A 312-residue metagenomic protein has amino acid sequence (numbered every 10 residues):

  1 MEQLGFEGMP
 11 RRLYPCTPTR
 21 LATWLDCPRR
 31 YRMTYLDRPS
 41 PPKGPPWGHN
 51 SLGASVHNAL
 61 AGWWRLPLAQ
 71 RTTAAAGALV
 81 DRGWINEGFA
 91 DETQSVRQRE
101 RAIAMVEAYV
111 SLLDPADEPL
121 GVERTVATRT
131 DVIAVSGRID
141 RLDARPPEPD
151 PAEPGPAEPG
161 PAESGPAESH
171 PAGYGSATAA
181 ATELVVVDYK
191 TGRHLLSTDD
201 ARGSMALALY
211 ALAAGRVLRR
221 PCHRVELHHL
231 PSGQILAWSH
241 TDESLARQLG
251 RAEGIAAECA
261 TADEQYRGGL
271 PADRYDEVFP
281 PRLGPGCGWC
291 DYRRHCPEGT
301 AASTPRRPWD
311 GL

Functional and structural regions predicted by a protein language model:
M1-L312: RecB-family 4Fe-4S metal-dependent nuclease core
